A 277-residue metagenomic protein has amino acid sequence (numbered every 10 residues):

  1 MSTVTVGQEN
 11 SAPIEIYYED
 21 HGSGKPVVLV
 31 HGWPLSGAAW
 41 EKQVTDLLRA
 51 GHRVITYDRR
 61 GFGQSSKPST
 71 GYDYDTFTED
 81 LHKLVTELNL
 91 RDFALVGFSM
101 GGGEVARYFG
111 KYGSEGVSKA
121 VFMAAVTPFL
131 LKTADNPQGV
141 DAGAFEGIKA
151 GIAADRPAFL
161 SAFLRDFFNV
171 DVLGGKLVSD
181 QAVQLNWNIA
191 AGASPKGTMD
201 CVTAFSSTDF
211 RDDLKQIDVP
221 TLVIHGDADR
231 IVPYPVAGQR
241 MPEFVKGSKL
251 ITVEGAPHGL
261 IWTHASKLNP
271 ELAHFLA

Functional and structural regions predicted by a protein language model:
E9-T70, L84: Conserved HGGG/HGGXW glycine-rich cap/lid loop of the alpha/beta-hydrolase fold
H31-W33, F93, G97-S99: Conserved alpha/beta-hydrolase "nucleophile elbow" surrounding the catalytic nucleophile
T76-F93: Conserved acidic catalytic loop of the alpha/beta-hydrolase fold
A106-K111, E115-A154: Flexible "cap/lid" loop of the alpha/beta hydrolase fold
P128-V140, A150-K215: Conserved alpha/beta-hydrolase catalytic His-Asp/Glu region
I217, V223-H225, D229: Short beta-strand/loop motif that positions the catalytic acidic residue of the alpha/beta-hydrolase fold
R230-V236: Conserved alpha/beta-hydrolase "acid-adjacent" motif
K246-A277: Catalytic active-site module of serine/aspartate enzymes centered on a nucleophile-bearing elbow/loop
